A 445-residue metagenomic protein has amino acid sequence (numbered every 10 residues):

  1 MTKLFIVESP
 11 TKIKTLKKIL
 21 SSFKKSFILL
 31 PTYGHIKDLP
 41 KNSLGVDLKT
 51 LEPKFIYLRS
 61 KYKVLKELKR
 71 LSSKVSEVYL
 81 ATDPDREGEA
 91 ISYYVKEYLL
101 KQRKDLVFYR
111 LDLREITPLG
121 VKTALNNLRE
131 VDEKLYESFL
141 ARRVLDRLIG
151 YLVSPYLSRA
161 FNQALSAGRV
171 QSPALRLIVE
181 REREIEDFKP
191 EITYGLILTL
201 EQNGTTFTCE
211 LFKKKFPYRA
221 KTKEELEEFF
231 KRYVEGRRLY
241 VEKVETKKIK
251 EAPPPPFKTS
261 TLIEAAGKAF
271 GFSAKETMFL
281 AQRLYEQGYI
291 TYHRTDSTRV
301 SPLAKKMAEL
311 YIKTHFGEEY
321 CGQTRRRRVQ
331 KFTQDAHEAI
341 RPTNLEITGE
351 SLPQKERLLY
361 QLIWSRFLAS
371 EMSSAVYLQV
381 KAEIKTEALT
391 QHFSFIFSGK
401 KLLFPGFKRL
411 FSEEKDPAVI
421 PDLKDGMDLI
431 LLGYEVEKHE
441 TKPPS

Functional and structural regions predicted by a protein language model:
M1, D83-D85, N162-S166, T246-P255 (+2 more regions): Conserved short loop/turn motifs at secondary-structure junctions
M1-R143, L152, F212, D416-V419 (+2 more regions): Intrinsically disordered, low-complexity regulatory segments
K12, G88-I91, E137, A141 (+6 more regions): Hydrophobic (often cysteine-bearing) scaffold residues that line and stabilize catalytic clefts of nucleotide/cofactor
K17, K69-S72, S92-L100, K122-N126 (+8 more regions): Short, well-ordered alpha-helical packing segments
K18, S26-I28, I36-R59, A167-Q282 (+3 more regions): Long, highly charged, low-complexity internal segments
Y33-H35, Q171, T333, H337: Histidine-centered active-site/metal-ligand motif
S73-K74, I116-L200, T246-K250: C-terminal or mid-to-C-terminal helical accessory/interaction module adjacent to the motor/catalytic core
D132, L148, S158, Q287-Q361 (+2 more regions): Extended, highly charged linker/hinge segments and catalytic-adjacent loops that couple domains and form adaptable
